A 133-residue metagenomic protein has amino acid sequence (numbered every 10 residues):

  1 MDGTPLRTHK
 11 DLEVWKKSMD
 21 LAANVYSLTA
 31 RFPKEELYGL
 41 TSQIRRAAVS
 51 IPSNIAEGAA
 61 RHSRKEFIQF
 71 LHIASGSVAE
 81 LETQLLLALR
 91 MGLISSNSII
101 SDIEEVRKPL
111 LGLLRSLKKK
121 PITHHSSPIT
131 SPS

Functional and structural regions predicted by a protein language model:
M1-S133: Short, C-terminally biased terminal segments at protein or domain edges
